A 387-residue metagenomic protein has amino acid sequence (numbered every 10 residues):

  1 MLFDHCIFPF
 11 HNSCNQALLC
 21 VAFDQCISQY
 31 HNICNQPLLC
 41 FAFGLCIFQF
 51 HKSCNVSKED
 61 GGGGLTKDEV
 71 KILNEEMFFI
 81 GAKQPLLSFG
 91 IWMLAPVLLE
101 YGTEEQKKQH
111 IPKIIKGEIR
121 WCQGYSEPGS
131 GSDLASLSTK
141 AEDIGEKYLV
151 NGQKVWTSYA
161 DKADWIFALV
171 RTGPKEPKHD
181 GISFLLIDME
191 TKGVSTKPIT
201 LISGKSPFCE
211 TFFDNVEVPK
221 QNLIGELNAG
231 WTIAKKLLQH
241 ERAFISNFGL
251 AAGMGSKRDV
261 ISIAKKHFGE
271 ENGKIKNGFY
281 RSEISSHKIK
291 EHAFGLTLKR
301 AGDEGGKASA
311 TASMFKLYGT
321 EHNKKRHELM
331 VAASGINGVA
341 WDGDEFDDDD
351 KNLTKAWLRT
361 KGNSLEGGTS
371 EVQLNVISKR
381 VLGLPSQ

Functional and structural regions predicted by a protein language model:
H5-H11, N15-Q16, C20, Q25-Q36 (+2 more regions): Intrinsically disordered, low-complexity repeat/linker tracts enriched for polar/charged residues
H51-K108, P112-G117, Y159-W165, E291 (+6 more regions): Internal helix-loop-helix
T66-D68, I72, M93, W231-L250 (+1 more regions): Glycine-rich phosphate/cofactor-binding loops in nucleotide/flavin-utilizing enzymes
G117-Y125: A short, Trp-centered hydrophobic/proline-enriched beta-strand micro-motif
T139-E142: A structural signal for short hydrophobic beta-strand segments in well-ordered beta-sheet cores
K147, N151-K197: A short core secondary-structure module
V155-A160, I202-S203, G362-G367: Glycine-rich phosphate/pyrophosphate-binding beta-alpha loops
G193-G295, N363: Glycine-rich beta->alpha junctions and the first turn(s) of the following alpha-helix
